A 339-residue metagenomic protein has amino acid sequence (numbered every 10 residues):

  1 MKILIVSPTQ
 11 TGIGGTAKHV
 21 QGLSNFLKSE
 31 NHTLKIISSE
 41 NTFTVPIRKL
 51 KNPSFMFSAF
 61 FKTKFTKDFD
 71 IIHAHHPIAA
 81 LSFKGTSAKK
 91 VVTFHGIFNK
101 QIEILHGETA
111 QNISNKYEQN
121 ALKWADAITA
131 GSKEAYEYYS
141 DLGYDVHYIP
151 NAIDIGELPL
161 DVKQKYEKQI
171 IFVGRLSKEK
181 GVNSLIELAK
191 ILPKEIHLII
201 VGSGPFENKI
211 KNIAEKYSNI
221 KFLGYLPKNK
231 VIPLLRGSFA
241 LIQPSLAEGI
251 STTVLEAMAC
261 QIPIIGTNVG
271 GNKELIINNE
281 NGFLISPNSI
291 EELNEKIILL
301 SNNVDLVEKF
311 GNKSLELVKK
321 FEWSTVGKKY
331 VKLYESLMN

Functional and structural regions predicted by a protein language model:
K18-G22, K168, F172-I191, P205-N208 (+1 more regions): A conserved mid-protein helix/loop that constitutes part of the nucleotide-sugar donor-binding site
T109-I128: Membrane-proximal helix-turn-helix segments that form the acceptor-binding/catalytic region of lipid-linked
L122, Y225-L226, P233-S238: Short alpha-helical donor nucleotide-sugar binding micro-motif in glycosyltransferases
E134, A152: Carbohydrate-associated surface elements
K211-N229: Nucleotide-activated donor-binding/catalytic signature segment of Leloir-type glycosyltransferases, i.e., the conserved
L246: Aromatic "clamp/platform" in nucleotide-sugar-dependent glycosyltransferases that forms part of the donor/acceptor
P263-G266: Short hydrophobic beta-strand element within catalytic cores of glycosyltransferases and related nucleotide-activated
N278-N279, F283-I290, L299-V304: Conserved acidic donor-binding segment of nucleotide-sugar-dependent glycosyltransferases
